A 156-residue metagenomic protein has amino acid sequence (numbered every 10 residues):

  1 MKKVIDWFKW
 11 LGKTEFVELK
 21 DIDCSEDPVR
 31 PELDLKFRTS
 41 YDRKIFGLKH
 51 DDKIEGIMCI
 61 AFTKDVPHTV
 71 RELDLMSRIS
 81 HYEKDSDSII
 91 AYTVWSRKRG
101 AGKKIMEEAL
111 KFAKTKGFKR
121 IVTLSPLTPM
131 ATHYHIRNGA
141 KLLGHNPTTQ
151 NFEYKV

Functional and structural regions predicted by a protein language model:
M1-S40, I45-H50, I54: Short amphipathic alpha-helix that is part of the acyltransferase structural core
G56-M58, V94: Conserved GNAT-family N-acetyltransferase fold
C59-I90: Conserved acyl-donor/pantetheine-binding loop and adjacent beta-alpha core of acyl/acetyltransferases and related
I89-A101: A short, internal acetyl-CoA/4′-phosphopantetheine-binding micro-motif in the GNAT/acyltransferase core
S96, V122-H133, T148: Conserved beta-strand-loop-alpha-helix junction that forms the acyl-donor binding cleft
K98-K114: Conserved acetyl-CoA-binding loop-helix of GNAT-fold acetyltransferases
I136, K141-Y154: Conserved catalytic-core motifs of GNAT/GCN5-like acyltransferases
